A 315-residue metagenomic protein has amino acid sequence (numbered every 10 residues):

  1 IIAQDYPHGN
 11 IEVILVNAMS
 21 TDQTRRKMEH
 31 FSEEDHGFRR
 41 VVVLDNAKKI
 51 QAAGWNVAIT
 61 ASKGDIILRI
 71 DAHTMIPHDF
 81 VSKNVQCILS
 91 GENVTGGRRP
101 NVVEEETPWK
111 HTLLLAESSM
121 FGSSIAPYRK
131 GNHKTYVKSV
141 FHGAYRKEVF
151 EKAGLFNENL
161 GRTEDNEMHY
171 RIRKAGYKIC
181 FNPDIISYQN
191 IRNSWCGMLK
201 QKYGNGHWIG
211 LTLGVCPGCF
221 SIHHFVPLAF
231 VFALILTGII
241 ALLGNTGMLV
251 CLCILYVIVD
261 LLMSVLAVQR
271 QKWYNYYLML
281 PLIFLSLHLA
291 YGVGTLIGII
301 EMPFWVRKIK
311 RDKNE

Functional and structural regions predicted by a protein language model:
I1-N10: Short, acidic, metal-binding catalytic loop of nucleotide-sugar glycosyltransferases
N17-R26, K48, D71-M75: A conserved acidic beta->alpha catalytic loop
Q23, A72-C87, Y170: Acidic donor-binding/catalytic loop of UDP-sugar-dependent glycosyltransferases, especially processive GT2
D45-S62, K83, H133, V137-F141: Glycine-rich, basic loop-to-helix element that forms the pyrophosphate-binding segment of sugar-nucleotide handling
I67: Short aromatic/hydrophobic "clamp" motif used to bind/position activated sugar donors
H78-H111, L115, I186: Conserved donor NDP-sugar-binding/catalytic core segment of glycosyltransferases
V103, E151, N157-F220: Catalytic donor/gating beta->alpha subdomain of glycosyltransferases that bind UDP-sugars
F230-W305: Membrane-embedded multi-pass helical conduit in multi-pass membrane proteins, especially envelope-biosynthetic
